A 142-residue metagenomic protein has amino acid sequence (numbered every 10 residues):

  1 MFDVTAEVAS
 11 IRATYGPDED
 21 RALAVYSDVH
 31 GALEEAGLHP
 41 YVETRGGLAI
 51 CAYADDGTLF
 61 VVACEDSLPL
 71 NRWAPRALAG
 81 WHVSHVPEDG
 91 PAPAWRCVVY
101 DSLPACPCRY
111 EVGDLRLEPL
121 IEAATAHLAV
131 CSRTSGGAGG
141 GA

Functional and structural regions predicted by a protein language model:
M1-F2, G140: Short, low-complexity, intrinsically disordered N-terminal peptides in bacterial proteins
F2-L59: Negatively charged, low-complexity tracts enriched in Asp/Glu with abundant Ser/Thr
V4, V8, V25, V29 (+6 more regions): Extended aliphatic helical segments
V4-A6, Y15, S27, P69-R72 (+2 more regions): A general, composition-driven signal for non-globular sequence regions
E7, E19, E34-E35, E43 (+5 more regions): Glutamate identity and glutamate-enriched acidic tracts
E35-D89: Amphipathic, interaction-prone secondary-structure segments
L70-A142: Intrinsically disordered, low-complexity regulatory regions enriched in serine/threonine/proline and acidic residues
